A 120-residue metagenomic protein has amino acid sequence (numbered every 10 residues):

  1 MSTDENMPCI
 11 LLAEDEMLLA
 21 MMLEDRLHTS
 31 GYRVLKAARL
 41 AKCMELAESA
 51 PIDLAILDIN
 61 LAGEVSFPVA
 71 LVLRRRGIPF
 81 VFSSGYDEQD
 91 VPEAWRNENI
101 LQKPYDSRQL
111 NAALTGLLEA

Functional and structural regions predicted by a protein language model:
M1-L11, K42, D106-A120: Non-catalytic signal-transmission and effector/linker regions of two-component phosphorelay proteins
E14: Conserved acidic carboxylate
M21-D25: Charged docking surfaces used in two-component/phosphorelay signaling
G31-R39, L46: Short hydrophobic/Thr-rich beta-strand motif most characteristic of the beta2 strand and flanking loop of CheY-like
D58: Active-site residues of response regulator receiver
A62: The feature encodes the CheY-like receiver
K103: A Lys-centered signature of the CheY-like receiver
